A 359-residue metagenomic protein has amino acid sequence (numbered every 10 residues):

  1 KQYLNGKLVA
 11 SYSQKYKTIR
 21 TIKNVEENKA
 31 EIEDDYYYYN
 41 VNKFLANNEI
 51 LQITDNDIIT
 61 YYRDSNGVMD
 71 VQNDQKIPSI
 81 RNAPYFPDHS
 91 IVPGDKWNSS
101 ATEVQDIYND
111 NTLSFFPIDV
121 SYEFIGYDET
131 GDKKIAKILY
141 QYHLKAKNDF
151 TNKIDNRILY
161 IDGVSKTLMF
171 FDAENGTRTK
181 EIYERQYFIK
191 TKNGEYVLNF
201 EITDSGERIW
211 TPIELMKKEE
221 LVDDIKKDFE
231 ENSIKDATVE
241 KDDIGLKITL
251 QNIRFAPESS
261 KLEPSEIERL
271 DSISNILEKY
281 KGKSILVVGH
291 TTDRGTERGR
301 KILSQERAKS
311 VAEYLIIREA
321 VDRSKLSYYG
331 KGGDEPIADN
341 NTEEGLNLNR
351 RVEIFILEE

Functional and structural regions predicted by a protein language model:
K1-D224, F229-E231, E240: Signature of exported/secreted
Y3-N5, A256-E258, I337: Short, solvent-exposed loop/turn elements at domain surfaces
Y16-T18, D57, P93, V120 (+7 more regions): Envelope-exposed proteins and targeting segments
A83, D88-I91, S121, I267 (+3 more regions): Extracytoplasmic/secreted envelope proteins and their assembly/folding machinery, especially bacterial periplasmic
D95, A101, Q105, F229 (+4 more regions): Sec/Tat-exported extracytoplasmic proteins
V104-D106, L144-K145, R254-A256, T291-G295 (+1 more regions): Solvent-exposed loop/turn segments at secondary-structure junctions within structured extracellular/periplasmic domains
E207-S284, E359: Periplasmic peptidoglycan-binding/tethering modules of Gram-negative envelope proteins
S260-S265, Y280-G282, V288-E359: Periplasmic OmpA-like peptidoglycan-binding domain that tethers envelope proteins to the cell wall
